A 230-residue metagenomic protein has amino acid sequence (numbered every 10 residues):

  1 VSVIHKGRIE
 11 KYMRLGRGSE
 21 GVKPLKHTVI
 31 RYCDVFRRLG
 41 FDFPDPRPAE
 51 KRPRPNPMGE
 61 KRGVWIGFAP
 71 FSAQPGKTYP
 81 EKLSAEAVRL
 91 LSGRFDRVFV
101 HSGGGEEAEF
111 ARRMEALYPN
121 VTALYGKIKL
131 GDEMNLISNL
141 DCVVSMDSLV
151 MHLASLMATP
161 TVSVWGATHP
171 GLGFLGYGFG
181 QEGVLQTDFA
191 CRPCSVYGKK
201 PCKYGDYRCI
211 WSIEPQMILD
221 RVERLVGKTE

Functional and structural regions predicted by a protein language model:
V1-E230: Catalytic machinery of carbohydrate-active enzymes, primarily nucleotide-sugar-dependent glycosyltransferases
